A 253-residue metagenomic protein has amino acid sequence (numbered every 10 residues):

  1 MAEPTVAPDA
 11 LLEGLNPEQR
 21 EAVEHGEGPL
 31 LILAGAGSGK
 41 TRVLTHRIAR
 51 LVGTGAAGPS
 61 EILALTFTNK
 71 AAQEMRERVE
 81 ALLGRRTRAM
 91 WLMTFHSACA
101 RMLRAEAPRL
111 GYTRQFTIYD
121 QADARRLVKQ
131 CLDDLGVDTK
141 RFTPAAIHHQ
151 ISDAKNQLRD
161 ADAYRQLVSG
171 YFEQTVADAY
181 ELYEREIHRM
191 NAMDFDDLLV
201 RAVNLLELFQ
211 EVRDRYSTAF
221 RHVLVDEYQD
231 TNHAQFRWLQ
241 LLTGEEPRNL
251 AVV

Functional and structural regions predicted by a protein language model:
M1-D9: Acidic, low-complexity intrinsically disordered tails
D9-G14, D134, D138: Short amphipathic alpha-helical boundary/capping segments
L11-E24, G28-I32, R42-L44, A56 (+5 more regions): Conserved helicase NTPase motor core
G26, R47-L51, M75, C131 (+1 more regions): Hydrophobic residues on the short alpha-helix immediately C-terminal to a glycine-rich phosphate/catalytic loop
G35-A36, F67: P-loop (Walker A) phosphate-binding loop of NTP-binding proteins
P59-Q150, K155, D162-A163, L167-V168: Conserved P-loop NTPase-based nucleic-acid remodeling module centered on helicase motor cores
